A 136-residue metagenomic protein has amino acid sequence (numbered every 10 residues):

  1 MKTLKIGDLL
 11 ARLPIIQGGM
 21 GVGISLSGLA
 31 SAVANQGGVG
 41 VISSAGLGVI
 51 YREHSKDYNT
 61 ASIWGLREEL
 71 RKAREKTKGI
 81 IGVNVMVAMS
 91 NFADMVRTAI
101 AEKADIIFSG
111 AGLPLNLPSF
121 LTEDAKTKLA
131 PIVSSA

Functional and structural regions predicted by a protein language model:
M1-A136: Active-site entrance/lid segments in N-terminal catalytic domains of soluble metabolic enzymes
